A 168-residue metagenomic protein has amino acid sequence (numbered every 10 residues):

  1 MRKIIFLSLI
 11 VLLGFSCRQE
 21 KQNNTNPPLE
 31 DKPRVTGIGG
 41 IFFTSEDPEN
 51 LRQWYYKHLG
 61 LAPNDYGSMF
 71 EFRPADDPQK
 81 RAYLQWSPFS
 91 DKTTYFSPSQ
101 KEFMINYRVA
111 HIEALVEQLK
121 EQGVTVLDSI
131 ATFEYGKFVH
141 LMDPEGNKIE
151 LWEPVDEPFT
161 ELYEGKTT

Functional and structural regions predicted by a protein language model:
M1-I4: Positively charged n-region of N-terminal signal peptides that target proteins for export
F6-L9: Sec-dependent N-terminal signal peptides
L13-S16: C-terminal motif of bacterial Sec signal peptides marking the signal peptidase cleavage site
R18-G37, D65-Y66, V116-T168: Vicinal oxygen chelate
K32-T36, F42-S87, K137-V139: Core segments of cupin and vicinal oxygen chelate
I38-E46, T93-L119, K137-M142: Vicinal oxygen chelate
P88-K92: Alpha-helix-centered segments that form part of catalytic cores
